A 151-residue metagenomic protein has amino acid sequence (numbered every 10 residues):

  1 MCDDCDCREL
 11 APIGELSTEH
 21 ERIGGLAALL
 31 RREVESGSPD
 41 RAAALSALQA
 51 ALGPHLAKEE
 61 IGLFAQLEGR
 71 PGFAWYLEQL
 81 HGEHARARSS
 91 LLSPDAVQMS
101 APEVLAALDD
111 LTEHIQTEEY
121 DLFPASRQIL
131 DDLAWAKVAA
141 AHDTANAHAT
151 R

Functional and structural regions predicted by a protein language model:
M1-R151: Small-residue-biased structural context
